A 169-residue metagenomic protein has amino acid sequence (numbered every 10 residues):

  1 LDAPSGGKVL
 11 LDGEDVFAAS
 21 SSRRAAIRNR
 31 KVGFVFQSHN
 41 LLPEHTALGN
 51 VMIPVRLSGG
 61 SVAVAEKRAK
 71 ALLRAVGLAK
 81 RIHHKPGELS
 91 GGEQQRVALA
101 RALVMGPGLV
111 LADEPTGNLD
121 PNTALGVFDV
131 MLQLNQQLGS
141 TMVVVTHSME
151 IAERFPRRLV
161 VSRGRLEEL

Functional and structural regions predicted by a protein language model:
L1-V161: ABC family nucleotide-binding domain
R163-L169: Conserved switch/coupling elements of ABC/ABC-like ATPase nucleotide-binding domains
